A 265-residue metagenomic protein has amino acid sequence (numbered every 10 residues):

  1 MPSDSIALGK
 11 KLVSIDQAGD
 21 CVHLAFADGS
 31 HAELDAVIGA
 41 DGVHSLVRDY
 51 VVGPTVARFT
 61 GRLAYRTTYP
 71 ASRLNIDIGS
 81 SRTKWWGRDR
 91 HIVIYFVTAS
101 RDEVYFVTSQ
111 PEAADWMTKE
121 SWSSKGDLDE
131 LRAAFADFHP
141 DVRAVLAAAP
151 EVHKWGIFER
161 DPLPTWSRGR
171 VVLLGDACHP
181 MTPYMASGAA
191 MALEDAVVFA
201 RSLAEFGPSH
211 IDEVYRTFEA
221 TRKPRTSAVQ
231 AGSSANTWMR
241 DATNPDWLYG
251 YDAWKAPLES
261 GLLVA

Functional and structural regions predicted by a protein language model:
M1-A144, A149: Conserved FAD-binding catalytic core of PHBH/FMO-like flavoproteins
A40-D41, L174-G175, E194: Active-site flanking residues adjacent to catalytic metal/cofactor-binding acidic residues
H44, H179, V198: Short, glycine/acidic-enriched loop or turn micro-motifs at the edges of active sites
L46-D49, G175, R222-T226: Short, cationic motifs built from Arg/Lys/His that form the positively charged side of catalytic pockets
H91, P162, C178-A190: Glycine-rich phosphate/pyrophosphate-binding beta-alpha loops
K154-A177: FAD-binding beta-loop-beta segment adjacent to the flavin cofactor pocket
D176, A196, F218: Hydrophobic, well-ordered secondary-structure elements that form the walls of internal hydrophobic environments
M185-A186, R201-A265: C-terminal helical "tail/cap" subdomain of flavin- and related membrane-associated enzymes
